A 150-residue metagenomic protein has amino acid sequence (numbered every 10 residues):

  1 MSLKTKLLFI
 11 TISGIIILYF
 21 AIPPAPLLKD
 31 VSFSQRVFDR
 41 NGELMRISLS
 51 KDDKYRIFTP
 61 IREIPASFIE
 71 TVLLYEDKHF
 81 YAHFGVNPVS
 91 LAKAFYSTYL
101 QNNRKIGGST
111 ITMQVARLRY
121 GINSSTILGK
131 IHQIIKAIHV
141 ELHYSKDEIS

Functional and structural regions predicted by a protein language model:
M1-S150: Juxtamembrane regions of bacterial inner-membrane/periplasmic proteins, predominantly the peptidoglycan biogenesis
